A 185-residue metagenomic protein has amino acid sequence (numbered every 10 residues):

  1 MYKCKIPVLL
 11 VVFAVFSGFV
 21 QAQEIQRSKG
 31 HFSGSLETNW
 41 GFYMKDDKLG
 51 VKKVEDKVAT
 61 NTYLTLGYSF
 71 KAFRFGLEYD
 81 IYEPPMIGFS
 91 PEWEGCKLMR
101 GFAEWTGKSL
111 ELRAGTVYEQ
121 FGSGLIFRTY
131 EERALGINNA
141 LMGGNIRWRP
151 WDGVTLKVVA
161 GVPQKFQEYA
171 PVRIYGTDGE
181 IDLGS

Functional and structural regions predicted by a protein language model:
M1-V8: Bacterial N-terminal signal peptides that target proteins for export
V8-S17: Bacterial N-terminal signal peptides
G18-A22: Sec/Tat signal peptide C-region and signal peptidase I cleavage site
E24-S185: Outer-membrane beta-barrel channel domains
